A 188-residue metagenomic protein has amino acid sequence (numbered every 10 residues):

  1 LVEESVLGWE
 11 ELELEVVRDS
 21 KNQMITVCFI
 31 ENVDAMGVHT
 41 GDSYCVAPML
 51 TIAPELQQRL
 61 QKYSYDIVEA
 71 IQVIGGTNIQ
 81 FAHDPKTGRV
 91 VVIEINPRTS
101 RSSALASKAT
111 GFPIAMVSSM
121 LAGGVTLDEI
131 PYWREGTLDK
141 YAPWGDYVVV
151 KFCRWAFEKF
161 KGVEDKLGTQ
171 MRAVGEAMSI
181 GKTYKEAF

Functional and structural regions predicted by a protein language model:
L1-F188: ATP-dependent carboxylate activation and anion-phosphoryl transfer catalytic cores that bind Mg-ATP to form
